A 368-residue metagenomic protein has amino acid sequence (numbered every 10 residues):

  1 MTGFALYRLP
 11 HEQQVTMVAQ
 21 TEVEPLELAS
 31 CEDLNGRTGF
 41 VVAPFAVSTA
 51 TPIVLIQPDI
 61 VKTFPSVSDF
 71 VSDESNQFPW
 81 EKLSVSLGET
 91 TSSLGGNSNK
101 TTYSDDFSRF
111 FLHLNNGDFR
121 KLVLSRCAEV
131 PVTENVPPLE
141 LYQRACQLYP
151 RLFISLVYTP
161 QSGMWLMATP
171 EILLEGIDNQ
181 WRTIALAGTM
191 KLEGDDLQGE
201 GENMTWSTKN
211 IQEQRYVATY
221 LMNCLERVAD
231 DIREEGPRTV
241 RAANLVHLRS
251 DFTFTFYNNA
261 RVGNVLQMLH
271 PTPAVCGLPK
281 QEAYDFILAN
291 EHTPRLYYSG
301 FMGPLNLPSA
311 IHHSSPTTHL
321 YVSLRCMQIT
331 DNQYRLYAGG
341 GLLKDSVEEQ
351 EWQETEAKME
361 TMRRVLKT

Functional and structural regions predicted by a protein language model:
M1-P10, V15-T21, P25-F40, F45 (+7 more regions): C-terminus-biased signal that marks the final domain/tail of proteins
T2-V18, P131-E213, H270, S309-G339: An anion-binding catalytic pocket shared by soluble metabolic enzymes
H11, T21-V132, V136-P137, T208 (+1 more regions): Non-catalytic accessory segments adjacent to catalytic cores
K62-T101, F107, V130-P131, I184-A289 (+1 more regions): Contiguous alpha-helical scaffold segments within structured protein domains that host functional hotspots
G117, L174, T219: Conserved hydrophobic/aromatic pocket- or pore-lining residues that grip, position, or stack substrates in active sites
V123-S125, L156-T159, G236, G263 (+2 more regions): Short coil/turn segments at secondary-structure boundaries
T159-W165, L221-M222, P237-L245, F301-L305: A glycine-rich phosphate-binding loop feature that marks nucleotide/adenosyl-phosphate handling sites
T255-T368: Conserved hydrophobic core element of enzyme catalytic domains
